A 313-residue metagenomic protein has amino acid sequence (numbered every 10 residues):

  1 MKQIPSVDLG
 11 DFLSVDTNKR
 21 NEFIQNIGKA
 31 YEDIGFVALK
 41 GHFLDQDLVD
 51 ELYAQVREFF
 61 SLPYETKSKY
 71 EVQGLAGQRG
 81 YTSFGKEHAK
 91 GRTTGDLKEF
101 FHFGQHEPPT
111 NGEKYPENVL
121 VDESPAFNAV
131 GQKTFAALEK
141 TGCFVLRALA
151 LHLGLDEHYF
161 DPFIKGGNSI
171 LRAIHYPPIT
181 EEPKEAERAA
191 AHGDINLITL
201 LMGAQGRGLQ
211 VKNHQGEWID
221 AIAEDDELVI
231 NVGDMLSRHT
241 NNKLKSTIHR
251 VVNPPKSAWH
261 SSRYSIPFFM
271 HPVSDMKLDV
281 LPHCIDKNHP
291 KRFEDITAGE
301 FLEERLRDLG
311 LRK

Functional and structural regions predicted by a protein language model:
M1-K313: Peripheral, non-catalytic segments flanking oxidoreductase cores
